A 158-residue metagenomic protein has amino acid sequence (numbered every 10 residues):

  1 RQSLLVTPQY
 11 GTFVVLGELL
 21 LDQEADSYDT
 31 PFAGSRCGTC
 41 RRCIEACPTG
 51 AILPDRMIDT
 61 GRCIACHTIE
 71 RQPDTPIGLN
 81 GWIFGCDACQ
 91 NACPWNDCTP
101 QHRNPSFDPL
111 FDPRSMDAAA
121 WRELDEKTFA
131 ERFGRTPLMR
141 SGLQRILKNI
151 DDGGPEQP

Functional and structural regions predicted by a protein language model:
R1-D112: Catalytic cores of enzyme domains
H67-F84, S115-M139: Short Fe-S-cluster ligation motifs
F111, S115, D152-P155: Low-complexity, compositionally biased segments
E131-G134, M139-Q157: Long, compositionally biased charged/polar accessory segments in the mid-to-C-terminal portions of proteins
